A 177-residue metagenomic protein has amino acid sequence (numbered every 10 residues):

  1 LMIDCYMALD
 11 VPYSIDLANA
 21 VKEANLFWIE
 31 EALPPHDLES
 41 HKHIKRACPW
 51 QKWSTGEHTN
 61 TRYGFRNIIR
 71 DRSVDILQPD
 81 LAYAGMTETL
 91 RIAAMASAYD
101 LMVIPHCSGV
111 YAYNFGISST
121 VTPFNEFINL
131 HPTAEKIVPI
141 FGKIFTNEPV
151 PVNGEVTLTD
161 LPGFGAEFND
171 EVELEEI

Functional and structural regions predicted by a protein language model:
L1-C5, E31, T55: Conserved hydrophobic beta-strand within the GNAT/NAT acetyltransferase core sheet that lines the active-site cleft
L1-V21: Loop-centered beta-sheet repeat module
S14, H41, V172-E173: Hydrophobic/aromatic residues in well-formed alpha-helices
N19, N25-W28, H36-E155, T159: Shared catalytic-loop signature of beta/alpha-barrel
P162-I177: Extended hydrophobic packing segments that form well-structured cores
